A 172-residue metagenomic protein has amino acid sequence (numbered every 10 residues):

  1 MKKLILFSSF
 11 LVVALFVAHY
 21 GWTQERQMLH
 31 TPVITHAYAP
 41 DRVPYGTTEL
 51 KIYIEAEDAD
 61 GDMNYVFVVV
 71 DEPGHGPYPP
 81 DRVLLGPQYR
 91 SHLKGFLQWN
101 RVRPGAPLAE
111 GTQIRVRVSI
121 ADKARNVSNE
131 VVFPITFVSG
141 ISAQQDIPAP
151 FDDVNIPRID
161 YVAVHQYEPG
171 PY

Functional and structural regions predicted by a protein language model:
G21-I34: Proline/serine/threonine-rich low-complexity linkers at boundaries of modular beta-sandwich domains
D41-T47: Short, solvent-exposed loop/linker segments at the N-terminal edge of repeated beta-sheet extracellular domains
T48-I52: Structural beta-strand segments of beta-rich domains
E55-D60: Extracellular acidic, Ser/Thr/Pro-rich low-complexity tracts
G76-G95, P134: Solvent-exposed serine/threonine-rich low-complexity stretches and specific carbohydrate-binding patches
H92-A109: Signal that preferentially marks extracellular ectodomain short beta-strand elements of beta-sandwich modules
N126-E168: Short beta-strand elements
